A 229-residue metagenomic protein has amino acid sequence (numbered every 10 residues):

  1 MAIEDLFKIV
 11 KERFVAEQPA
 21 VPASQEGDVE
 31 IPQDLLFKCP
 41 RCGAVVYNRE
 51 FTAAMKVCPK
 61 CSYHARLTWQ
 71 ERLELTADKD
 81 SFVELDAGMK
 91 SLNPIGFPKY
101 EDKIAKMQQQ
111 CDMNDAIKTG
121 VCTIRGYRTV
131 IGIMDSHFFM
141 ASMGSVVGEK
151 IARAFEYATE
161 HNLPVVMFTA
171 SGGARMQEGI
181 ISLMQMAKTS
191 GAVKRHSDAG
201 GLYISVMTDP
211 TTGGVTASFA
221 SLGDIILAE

Functional and structural regions predicted by a protein language model:
M1-I204, P210, L222: Terminal-region recognition feature
T208-S218: Gly/Ser-rich catalytic serine loop of serine hydrolases
G223-E229: Gly/Pro- and small hydrophobic-enriched strand-loop and loop-to-helix capping segments that sit at the rims
